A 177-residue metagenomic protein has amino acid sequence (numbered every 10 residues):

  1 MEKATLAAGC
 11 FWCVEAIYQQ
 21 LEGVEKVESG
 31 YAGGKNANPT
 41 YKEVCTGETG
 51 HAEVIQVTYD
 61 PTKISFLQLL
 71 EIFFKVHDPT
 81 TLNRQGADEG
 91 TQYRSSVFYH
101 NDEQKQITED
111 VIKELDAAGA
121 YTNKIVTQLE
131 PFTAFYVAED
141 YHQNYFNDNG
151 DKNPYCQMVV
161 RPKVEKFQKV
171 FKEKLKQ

Functional and structural regions predicted by a protein language model:
M1-Q177: Flexible coil/turn and secondary-structure edge motifs
